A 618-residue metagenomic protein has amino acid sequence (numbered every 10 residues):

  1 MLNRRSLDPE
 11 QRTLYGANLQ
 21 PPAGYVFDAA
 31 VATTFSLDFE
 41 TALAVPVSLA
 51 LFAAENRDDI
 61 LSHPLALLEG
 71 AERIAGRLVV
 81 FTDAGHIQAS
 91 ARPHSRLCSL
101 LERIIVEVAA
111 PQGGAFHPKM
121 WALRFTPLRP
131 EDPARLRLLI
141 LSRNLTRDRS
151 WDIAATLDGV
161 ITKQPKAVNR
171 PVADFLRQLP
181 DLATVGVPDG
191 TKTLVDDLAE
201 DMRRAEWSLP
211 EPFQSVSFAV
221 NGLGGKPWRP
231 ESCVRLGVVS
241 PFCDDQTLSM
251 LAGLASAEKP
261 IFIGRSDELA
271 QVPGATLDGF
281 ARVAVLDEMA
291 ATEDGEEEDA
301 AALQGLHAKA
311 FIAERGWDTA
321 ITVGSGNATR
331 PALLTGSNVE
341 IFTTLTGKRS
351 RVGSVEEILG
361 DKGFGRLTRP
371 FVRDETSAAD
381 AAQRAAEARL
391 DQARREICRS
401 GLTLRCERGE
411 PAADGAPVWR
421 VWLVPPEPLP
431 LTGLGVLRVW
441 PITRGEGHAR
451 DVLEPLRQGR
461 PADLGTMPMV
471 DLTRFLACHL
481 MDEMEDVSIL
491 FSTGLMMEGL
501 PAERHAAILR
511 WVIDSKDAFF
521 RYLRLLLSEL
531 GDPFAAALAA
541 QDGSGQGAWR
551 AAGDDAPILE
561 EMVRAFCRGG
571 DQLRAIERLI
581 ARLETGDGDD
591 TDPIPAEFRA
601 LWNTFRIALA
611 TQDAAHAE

Functional and structural regions predicted by a protein language model:
M1-A320, R330-E618: Terminal interaction modules at protein C-ends
